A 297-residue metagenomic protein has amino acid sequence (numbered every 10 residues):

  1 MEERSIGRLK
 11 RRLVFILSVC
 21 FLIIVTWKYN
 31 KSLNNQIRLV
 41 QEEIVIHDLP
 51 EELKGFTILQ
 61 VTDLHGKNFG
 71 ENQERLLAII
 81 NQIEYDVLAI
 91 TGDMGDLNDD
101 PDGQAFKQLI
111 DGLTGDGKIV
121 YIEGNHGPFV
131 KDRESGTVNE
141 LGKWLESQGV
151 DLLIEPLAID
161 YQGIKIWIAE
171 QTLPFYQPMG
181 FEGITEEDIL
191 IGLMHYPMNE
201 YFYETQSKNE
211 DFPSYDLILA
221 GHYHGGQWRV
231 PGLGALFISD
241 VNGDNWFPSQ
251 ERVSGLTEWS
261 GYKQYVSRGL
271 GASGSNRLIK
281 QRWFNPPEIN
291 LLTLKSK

Functional and structural regions predicted by a protein language model:
M1-E52: N-terminal membrane-anchoring alpha-helices
V45-L59, V150, L157-I168, I184-I191 (+2 more regions): Beta-strand-turn-beta hairpins that frame and shape the catalytic cleft of phosphate-ester-processing enzymes
K54-D151: Membrane-embedded segments
L59-T62, L88-D93, K118-N125, L153-E155 (+3 more regions): Active-site neighborhood of phospho(di)ester-bond hydrolases with catalytic His/Asp-centered motifs
L64-G66, M94-L97, N125-F129, A158-I159 (+4 more regions): Solvent-exposed loop/turn segments at secondary-structure junctions within structured extracellular/periplasmic domains
Q82-I83, I110-D116, G183-E186, S207-P213 (+1 more regions): Short, conserved loop/helix-junction motifs that constitute active-site signature segments in enzyme catalytic cores
E134-V150, P156-E210, I279-P287: Binuclear metal-dependent hydrolase catalytic cores centered on His/Asp/Glu-rich metal-binding motifs
M198-E288: Conserved beta-sheet core of the metallophosphoesterase superfamily
